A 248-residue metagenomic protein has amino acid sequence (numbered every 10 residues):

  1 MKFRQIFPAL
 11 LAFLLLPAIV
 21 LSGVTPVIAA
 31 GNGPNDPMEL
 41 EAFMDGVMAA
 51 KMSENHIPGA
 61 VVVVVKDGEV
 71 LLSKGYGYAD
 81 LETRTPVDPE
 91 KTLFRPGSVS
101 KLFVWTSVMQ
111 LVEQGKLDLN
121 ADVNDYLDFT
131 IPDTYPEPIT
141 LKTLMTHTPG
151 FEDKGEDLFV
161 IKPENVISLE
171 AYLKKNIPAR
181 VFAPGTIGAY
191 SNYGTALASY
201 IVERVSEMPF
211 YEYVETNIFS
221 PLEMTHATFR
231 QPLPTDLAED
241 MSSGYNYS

Functional and structural regions predicted by a protein language model:
M1-L11: Bacterial N-terminal signal peptides that target proteins for export
L10-S22: Bacterial N-terminal signal peptides
V20-N32: Sec-dependent signal peptide cleavage junction
N35-F94, D118, A171-A179: Short, conserved catalytic-motif segment at the N-terminal edge
S53-V61, T83-T143, R180-G194: Short active-site loop at a secondary-structure junction that contains or immediately precedes the catalytic residue(s)
S73, T83, F103, M109-D128 (+1 more regions): Short, well-structured active-site flanking segments
D80, T134-S248: Short, surface-exposed loop or secondary-structure junction motifs that flank catalytic or metal-binding residues
